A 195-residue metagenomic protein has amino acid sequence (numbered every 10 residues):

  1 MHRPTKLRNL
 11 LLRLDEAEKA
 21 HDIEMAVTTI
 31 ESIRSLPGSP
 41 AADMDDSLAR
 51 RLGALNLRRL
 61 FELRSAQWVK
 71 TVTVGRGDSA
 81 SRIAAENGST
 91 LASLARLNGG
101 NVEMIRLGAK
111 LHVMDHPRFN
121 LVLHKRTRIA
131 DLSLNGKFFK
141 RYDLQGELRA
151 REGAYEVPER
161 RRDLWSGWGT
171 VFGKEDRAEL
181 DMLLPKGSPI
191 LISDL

Functional and structural regions predicted by a protein language model:
H2-R3, A41: Short coil/turn linker motifs that delimit alpha-helical repeat modules in TPR/alpha-solenoid proteins
R3-E24, R59-G88: Primarily a LysM-type cell-wall glycan-binding module
M25-T29, I33: Solenoid-repeat scaffolds in large eukaryotic assemblies
S32-L36, P40-Q67, T90-L123, G187-S188 (+1 more regions): Extracellular LysM carbohydrate-binding repeats and other cell-envelope/extracellular binding modules
R82-L91, L164-G169: Short, basic/aromatic beta-hairpin or loop at an interaction surface
D115-E147: A structural motif detector for short, solvent-exposed N-terminal "entry" segments of globular domains
A150-L195: Exported/periplasmic cell-wall-interacting domains
